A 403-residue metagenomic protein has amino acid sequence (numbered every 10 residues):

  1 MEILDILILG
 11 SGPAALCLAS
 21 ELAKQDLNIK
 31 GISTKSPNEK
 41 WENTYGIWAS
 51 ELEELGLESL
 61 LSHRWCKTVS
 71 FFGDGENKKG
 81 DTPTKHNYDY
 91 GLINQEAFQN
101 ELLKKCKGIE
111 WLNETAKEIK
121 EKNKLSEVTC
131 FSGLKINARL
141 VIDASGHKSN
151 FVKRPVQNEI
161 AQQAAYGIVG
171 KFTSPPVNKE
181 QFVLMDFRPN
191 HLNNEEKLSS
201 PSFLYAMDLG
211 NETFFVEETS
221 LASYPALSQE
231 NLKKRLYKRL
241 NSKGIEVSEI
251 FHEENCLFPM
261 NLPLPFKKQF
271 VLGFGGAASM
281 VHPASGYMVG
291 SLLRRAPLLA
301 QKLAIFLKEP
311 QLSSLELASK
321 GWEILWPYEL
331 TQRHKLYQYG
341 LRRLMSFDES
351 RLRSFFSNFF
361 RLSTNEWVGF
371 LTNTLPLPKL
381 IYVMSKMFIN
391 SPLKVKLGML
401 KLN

Functional and structural regions predicted by a protein language model:
M1-A14: Beta1/beta-strand and adjacent pyrophosphate-binding region of the FAD-binding site in flavoprotein oxidoreductases
L9, D143-A144, G273-G275: Redox-cofactor binding/interface segments in oxidoreductases and associated redox assembly factors
A14, P37, K148: Conserved Rossmann-like nucleotide-cofactor binding loop
C17, E21-G75: N-terminal FAD cofactor-binding segment of flavoenzymes
A49-E114, I119-N123: A conserved beta-strand/loop capping segment in the N-terminal third of enzymes that catalyze redox or closely related
K105-E246: Predominantly flavin-linked oxidoreductase catalytic cores and closely associated redox partners
A116, L198, L204, S220-K302: FAD/FMN-dependent oxidoreductases across multiple families
A300-N403: C-terminal helical "tail/cap" subdomain of flavin- and related membrane-associated enzymes
